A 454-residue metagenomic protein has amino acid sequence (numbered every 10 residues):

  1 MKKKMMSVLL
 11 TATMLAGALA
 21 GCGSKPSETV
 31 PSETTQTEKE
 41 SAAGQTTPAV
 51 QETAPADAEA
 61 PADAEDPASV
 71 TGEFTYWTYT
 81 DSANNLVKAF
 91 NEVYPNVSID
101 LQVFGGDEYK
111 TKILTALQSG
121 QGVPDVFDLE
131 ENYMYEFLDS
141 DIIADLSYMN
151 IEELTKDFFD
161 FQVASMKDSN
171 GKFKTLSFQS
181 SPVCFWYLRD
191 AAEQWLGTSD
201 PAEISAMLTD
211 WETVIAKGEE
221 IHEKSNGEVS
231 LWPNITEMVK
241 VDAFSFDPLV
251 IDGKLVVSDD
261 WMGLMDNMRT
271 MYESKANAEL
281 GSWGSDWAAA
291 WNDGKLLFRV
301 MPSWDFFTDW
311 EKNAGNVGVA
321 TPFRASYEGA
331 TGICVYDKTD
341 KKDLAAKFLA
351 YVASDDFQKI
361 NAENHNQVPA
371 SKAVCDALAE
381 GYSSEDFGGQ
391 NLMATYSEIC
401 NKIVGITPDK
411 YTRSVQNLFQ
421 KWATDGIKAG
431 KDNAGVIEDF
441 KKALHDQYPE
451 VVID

Functional and structural regions predicted by a protein language model:
S7-V8, C22-Y135, D343-L344, I360 (+2 more regions): Conserved N-terminal structural module of periplasmic/extracytoplasmic solute-binding proteins
A16-L19: Bacterial Sec-type N-terminal signal peptides, specifically the leucine/valine-rich hydrophobic h-region
A54, A58-D66, E130-C184, E193 (+5 more regions): Hinge/lid segment of periplasmic solute-binding proteins
N85, N91, G263-K347: Extracytoplasmic/periplasmic substrate-binding proteins
E92-F158, K172, Q194-L196, A289-A290 (+2 more regions): Extracytoplasmic "Venus flytrap"/periplasmic binding protein-like
K110-G122, S140, A192, T213-I221 (+4 more regions): Short helices/loops that flank or line small-molecule/ion binding pockets
E152-K156, K167-T236, L249-S282, D337 (+3 more regions): Helix-loop-helix "hinge/cap" segment bordering the ligand-binding cleft or interdomain interface
F307, Y327, T331-R413, G435 (+1 more regions): Mature extracytoplasmic/periplasmic domains
